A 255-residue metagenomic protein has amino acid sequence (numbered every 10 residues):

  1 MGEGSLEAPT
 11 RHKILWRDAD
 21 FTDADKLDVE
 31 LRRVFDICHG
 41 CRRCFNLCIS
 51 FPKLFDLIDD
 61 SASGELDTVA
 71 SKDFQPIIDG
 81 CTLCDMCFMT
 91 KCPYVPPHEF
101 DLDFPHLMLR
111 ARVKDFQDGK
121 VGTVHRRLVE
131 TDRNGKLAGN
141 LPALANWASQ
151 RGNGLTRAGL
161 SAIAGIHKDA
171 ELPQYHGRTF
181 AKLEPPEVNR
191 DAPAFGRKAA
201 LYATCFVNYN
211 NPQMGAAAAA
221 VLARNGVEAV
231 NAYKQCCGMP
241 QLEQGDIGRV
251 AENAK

Functional and structural regions predicted by a protein language model:
M1-G2, R133: Generic N-terminal low-complexity/basic-hydrophobic segments
G2-E7, R43-N46, N153-S161: Short low-complexity stretches enriched in small and charged residues
E3-I37, L47-G80: Sequence context of c-type cytochrome heme-c attachment sites
K26-F35, G64-K255: Iron-sulfur-cluster electron-transfer modules
G40, C44, S50-L54, P93-P97: Detector for the c-type heme attachment site
